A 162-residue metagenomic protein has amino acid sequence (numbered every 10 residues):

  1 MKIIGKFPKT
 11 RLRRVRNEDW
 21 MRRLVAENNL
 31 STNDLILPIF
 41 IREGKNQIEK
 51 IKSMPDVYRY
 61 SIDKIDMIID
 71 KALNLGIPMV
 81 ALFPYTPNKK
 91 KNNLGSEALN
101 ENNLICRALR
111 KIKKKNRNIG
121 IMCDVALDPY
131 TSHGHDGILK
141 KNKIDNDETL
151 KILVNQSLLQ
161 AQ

Functional and structural regions predicted by a protein language model:
K2-T10, E18, E27-I36, R42-Q162: Alpha/beta enzyme core
